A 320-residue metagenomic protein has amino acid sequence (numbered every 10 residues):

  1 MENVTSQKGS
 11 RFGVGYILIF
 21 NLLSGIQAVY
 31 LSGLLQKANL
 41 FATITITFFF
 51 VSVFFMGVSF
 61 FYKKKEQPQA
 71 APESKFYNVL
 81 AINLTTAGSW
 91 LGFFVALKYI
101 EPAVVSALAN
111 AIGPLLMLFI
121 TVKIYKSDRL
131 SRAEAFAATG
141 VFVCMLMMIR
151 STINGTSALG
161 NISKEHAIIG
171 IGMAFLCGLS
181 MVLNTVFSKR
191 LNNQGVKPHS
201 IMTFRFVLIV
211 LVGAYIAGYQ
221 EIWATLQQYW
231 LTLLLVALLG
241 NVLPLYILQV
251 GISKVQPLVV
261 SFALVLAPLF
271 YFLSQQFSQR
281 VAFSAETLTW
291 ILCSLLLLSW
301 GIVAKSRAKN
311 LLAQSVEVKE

Functional and structural regions predicted by a protein language model:
M1-I46, L84, G88, G92 (+4 more regions): Glycine-/small-residue-enriched transmembrane alpha-helix faces in small-molecule transporters and effluxers
E2-Q7, S32-G33, K37, V51-P72 (+4 more regions): Membrane-interface helix-cap regions at the ends of transmembrane helices in multi-pass membrane proteins
E2-V4, F48, Y229, P257 (+1 more regions): C-terminal-most transmembrane helix of multi-pass membrane proteins
F12-N21, Q67-G92, I168-C177, A217 (+1 more regions): Loop-to-transmembrane-helix transition segments
I26, K64-A109, M147, A237-V255: Specific transmembrane alpha-helical segments of multi-pass solute transporters/efflux pumps, especially DMT/EamA
K37-G88, L116-I120, S180-N184, I201-Q220 (+1 more regions): Transmembrane alpha-helices of multi-pass small-molecule transport proteins
A42-I44, F49, F94-R129, P257-Q276: Specific alpha-helical transmembrane segments that line the substrate/conduction pathway and gating interfaces
F55, F119, S131-I153, V265-L266 (+1 more regions): Hydrophobic transmembrane alpha-helices of multi-pass small-molecule transport proteins
